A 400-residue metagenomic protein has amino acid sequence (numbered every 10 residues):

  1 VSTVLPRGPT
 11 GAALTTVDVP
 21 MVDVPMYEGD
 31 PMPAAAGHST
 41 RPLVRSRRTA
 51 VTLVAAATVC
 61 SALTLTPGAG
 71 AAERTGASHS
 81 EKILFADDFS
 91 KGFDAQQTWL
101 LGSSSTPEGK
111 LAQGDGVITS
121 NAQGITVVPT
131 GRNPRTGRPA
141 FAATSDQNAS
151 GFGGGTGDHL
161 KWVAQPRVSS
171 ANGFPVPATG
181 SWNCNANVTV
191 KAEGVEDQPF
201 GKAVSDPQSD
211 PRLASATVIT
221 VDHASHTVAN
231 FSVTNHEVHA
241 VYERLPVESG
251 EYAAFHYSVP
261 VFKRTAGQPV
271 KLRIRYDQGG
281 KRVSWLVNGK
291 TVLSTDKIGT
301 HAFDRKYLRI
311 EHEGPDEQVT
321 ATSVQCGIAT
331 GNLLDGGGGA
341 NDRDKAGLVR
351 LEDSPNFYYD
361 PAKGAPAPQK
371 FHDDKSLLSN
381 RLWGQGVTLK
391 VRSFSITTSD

Functional and structural regions predicted by a protein language model:
V1-R45: N-terminal secretory signal peptides that target proteins for export/translocation
P33-A72: Secretory targeting and sorting signals
G76-E108, S120-Q123, P129-R132, D400: Extracellular carbohydrate-recognition regions
E81, F89, Q123, P129-P134 (+1 more regions): Activation corresponds to long, low-complexity, non-globular regions
G92-L111, L286-L378: Aromatic sugar-binding interfaces of carbohydrate-active proteins
I118-S249, K390, S395-S399: Secretory/extracellular carbohydrate-interaction modules and structurally similar beta-sandwich "look-alikes"
V247-K271: Short, aromatic/His-centered strand-loop micro-motif at the edge of beta-sheets
Q268-D277, V283-W285: Short tryptophan-centered beta-strand motifs in secreted/extracellular beta-sheet-rich domains of glycan-recognition
